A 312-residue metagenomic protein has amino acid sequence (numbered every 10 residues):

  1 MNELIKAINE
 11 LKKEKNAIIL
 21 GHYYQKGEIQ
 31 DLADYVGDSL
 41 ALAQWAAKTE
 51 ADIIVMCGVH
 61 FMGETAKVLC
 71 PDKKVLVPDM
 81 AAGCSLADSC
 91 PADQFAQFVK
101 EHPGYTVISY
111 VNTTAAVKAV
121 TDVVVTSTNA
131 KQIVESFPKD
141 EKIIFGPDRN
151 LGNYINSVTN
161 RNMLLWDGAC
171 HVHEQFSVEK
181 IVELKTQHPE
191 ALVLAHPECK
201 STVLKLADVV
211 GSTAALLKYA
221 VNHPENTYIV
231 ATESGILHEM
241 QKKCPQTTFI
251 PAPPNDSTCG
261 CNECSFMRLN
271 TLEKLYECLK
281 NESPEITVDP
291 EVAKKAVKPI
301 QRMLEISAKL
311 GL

Functional and structural regions predicted by a protein language model:
M1-G211, A215-V230, L237, K242-A252 (+1 more regions): Active-site loop-to-helix "anion-binding N-cap" substructures in soluble metabolic enzymes
